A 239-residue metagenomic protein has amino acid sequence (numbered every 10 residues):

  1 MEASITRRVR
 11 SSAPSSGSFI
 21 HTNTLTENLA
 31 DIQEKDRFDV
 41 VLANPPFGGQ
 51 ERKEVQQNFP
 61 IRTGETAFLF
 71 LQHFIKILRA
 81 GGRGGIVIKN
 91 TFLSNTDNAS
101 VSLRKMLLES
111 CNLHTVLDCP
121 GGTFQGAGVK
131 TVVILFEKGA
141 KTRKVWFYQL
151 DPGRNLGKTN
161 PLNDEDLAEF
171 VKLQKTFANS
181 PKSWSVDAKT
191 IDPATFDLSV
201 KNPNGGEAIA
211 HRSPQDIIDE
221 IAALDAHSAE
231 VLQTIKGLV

Functional and structural regions predicted by a protein language model:
M1-K35: S-adenosyl-L-methionine
H21, T26-V239: A conserved structural/catalytic subdomain of Rossmann-like adenosyl-cofactor enzymes
